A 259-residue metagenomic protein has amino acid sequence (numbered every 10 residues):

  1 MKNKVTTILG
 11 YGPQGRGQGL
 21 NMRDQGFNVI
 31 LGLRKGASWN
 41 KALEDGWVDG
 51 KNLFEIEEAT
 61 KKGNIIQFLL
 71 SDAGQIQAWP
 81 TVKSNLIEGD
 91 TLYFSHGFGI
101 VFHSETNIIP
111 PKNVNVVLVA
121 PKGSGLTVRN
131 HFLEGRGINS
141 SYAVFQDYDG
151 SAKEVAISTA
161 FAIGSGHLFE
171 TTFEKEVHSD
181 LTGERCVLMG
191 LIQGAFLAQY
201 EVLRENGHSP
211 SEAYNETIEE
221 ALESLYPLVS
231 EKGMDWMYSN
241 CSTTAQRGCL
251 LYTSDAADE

Functional and structural regions predicted by a protein language model:
M1-G50: NAD(P)+-binding Rossmann beta1-loop-alpha1 motif at the extreme N-terminus of oxidoreductases
V5-T7, N28-I30, N64-F68, D90-T91 (+4 more regions): Structural motif
W39, A59, Q75, P210-Y214: Small-residue helix-packing motif on alpha-helices
W47-G63: Short acidic low-complexity segments
E58-F68, D72-V101: Rossmann-fold NAD(P) dinucleotide-binding segment
F94-R185: Rossmann-fold dinucleotide-binding core
G150-E205, S211-V229: Active-site-proximal catalytic alpha-helix in oxidoreductases
Y252-E259: Conserved small/polar residues in nucleotide/adenosyl-binding loops
